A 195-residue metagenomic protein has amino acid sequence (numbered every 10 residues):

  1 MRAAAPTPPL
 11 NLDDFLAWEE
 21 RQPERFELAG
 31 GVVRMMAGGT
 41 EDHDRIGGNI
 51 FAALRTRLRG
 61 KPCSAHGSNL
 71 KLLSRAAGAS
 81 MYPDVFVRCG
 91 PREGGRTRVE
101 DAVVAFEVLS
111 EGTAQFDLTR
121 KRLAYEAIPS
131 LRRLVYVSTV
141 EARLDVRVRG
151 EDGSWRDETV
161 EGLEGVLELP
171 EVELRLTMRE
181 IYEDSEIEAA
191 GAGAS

Functional and structural regions predicted by a protein language model:
M1-S195: Gly/Pro/Ser/Thr-rich low-complexity, intrinsically disordered segments predominantly at protein N-termini
